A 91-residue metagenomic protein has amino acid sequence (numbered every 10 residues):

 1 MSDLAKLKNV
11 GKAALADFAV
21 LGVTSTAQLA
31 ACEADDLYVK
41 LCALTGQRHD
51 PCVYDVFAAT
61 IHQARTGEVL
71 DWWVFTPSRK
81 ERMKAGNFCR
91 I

Functional and structural regions predicted by a protein language model:
M1-K8, K12-I91: C-terminal extensions
